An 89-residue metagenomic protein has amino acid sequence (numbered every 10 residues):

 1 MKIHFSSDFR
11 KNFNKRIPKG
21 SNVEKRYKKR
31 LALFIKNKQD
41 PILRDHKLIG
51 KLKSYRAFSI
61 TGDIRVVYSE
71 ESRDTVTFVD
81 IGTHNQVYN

Functional and structural regions predicted by a protein language model:
K2-H4, K11-K25, F58-N89: Enriched for short, Lys/Arg-rich terminal
P18-Q39: A short, compositionally biased N-terminal segment around positions ~18-40 that is enriched in charged/polar residues
R30, R44, S54, G62-I64 (+1 more regions): A generic structural signal for short beta-strands and their flanking turns/coil linkers
L33-F58: A short, surface-exposed loop/turn module that caps and links secondary-structure elements
